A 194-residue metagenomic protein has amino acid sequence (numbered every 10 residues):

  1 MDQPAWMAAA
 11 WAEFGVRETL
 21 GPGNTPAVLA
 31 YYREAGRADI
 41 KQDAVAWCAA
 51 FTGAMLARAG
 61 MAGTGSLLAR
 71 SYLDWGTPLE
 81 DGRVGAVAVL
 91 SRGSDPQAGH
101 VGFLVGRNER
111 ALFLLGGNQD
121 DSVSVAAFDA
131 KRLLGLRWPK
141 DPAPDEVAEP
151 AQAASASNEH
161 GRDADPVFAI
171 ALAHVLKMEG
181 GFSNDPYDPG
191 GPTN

Functional and structural regions predicted by a protein language model:
M1-A38, H100, N118-D121, R132-N194: Cell-wall polysaccharide-cleaving catalytic domain and substrate-binding groove, primarily in peptidoglycan/chitin
D2-P4, K41, V45, G53 (+1 more regions): ...with weaker cross-activation on analogous glycine-rich loops/strands in unrelated enzymes
W11-T19, A54-M61, R107: Glycine-rich, acidic and aromatic/proline-enriched surface loops and short helix-turn segments that act as binding
L29, R33-R58: Cysteine-nucleophile protease catalytic domains, especially the papain-like/related folds used in DUB/UBL proteases
S122-F128: A short, polar/proline- and glycine-enriched secondary-structure boundary/capping micro-motif
